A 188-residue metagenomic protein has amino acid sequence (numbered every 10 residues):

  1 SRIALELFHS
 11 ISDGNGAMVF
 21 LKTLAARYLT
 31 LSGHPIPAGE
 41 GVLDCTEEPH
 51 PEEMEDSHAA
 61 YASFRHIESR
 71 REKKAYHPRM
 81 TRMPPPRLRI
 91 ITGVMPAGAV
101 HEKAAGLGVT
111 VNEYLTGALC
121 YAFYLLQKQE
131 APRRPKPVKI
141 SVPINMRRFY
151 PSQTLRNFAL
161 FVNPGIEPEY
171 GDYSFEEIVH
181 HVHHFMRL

Functional and structural regions predicted by a protein language model:
S1, T92, H101, Y124-L188: Acyl-thioester-dependent acyl-group transfer interface
L5-K22, T92-P132: Acyl activation and transfer enzymes in specialized metabolism, enriched for ANL adenylate-forming modules
I11, N15-E102: Non-catalytic, low-complexity flexible loops and terminal extensions
L24-P35, A122-E130, M186: A generic secondary-structure signal for well-formed alpha-helical elements
L29, H66-S69, A105, E167 (+1 more regions): Generic surface-pattern signal
S57-R79, C120-F123, A131-R147: Short secondary-structure boundary segments
